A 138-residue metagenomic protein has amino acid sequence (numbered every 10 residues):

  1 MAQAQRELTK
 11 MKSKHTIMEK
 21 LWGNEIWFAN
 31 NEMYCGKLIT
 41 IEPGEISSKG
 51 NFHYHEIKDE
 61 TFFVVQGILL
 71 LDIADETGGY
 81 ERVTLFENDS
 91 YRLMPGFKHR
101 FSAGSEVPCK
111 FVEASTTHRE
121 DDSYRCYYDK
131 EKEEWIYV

Functional and structural regions predicted by a protein language model:
M1-E42, S48, V83, E87 (+1 more regions): A short, N-terminal "cap"/entry segment at the start of jelly-roll beta-barrel domains of the cupin/DSBH fold
Y34, E42-I46, Q66-L70, T117: Short, charged/polar surface micro-motifs in flexible loops or helix N-caps
K37-I39, F62, V112: Conserved hydrophobic/aromatic positions in well-ordered beta-strands
K49-H55, L71-D72, L93, K98-S105 (+1 more regions): Short beta-strand His + acidic residue motifs that chelate non-heme Fe in jelly-roll/DSBH and cupin folds
I57-E76: Glycine- and acidic-residue-biased ligand/ion/polar-headgroup-sensing regions
D75-G96: Short acidic-glycine-tyrosine-enriched beta hairpin
R100-V138: Double-stranded beta-helix
